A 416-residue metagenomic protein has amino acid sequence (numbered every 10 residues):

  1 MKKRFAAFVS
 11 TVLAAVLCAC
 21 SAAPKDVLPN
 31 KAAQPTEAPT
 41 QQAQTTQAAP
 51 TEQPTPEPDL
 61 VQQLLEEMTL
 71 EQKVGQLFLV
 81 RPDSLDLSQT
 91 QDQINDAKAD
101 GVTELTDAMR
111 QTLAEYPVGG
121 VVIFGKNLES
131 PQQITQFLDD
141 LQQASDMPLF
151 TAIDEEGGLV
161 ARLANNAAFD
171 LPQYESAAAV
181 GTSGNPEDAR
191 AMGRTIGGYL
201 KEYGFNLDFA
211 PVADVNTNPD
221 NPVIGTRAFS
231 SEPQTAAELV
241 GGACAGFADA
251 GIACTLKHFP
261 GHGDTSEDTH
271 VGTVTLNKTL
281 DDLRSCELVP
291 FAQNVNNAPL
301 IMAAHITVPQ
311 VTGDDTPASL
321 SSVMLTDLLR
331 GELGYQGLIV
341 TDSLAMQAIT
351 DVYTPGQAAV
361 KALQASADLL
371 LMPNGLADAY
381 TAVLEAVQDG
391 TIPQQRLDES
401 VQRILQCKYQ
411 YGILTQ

Functional and structural regions predicted by a protein language model:
M1-V9: Bacterial N-terminal signal peptides that target proteins for export
V16-A19: C-terminal motif of bacterial Sec signal peptides marking the signal peptidase cleavage site
S21-T151, E155-N165: N-terminal hydrophobic targeting/anchoring segments and the immediately downstream early-domain regions of hydrolases
E66-T69, Q93-D100, L105-A108, N127-S145 (+4 more regions): Second-shell residues forming the walls of enzyme active-site clefts
G75-P82, G119-I123, L149-E155, L207-P211 (+5 more regions): Hydrophobic faces of well-ordered beta-strands that scaffold small-molecule active sites in alpha/beta enzyme cores
L149-G193: Substrate-binding cleft of extracellular glycoside hydrolase catalytic domains
E175-F205, A210-C244, A248: A substrate-binding/cap region within the structured catalytic cores of diverse enzymes
Q388-Q416: Mid-to-C-terminal alpha-helical segments outside catalytic/metal-binding sites
